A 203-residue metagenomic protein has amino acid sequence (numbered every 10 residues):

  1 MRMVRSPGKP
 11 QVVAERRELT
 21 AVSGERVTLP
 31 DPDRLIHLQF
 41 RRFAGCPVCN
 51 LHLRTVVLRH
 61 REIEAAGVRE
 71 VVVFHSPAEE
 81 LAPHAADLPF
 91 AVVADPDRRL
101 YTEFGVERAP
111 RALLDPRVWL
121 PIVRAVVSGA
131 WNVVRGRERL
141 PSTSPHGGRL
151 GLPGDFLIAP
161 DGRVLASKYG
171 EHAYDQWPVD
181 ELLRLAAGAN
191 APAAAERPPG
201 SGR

Functional and structural regions predicted by a protein language model:
M1-P10, E25, R54, H60-E64 (+2 more regions): Domain-level signature for proteins that mediate thiol-based redox and metal-cofactor handling
M1-T20, A189-N190, A195-R203: N-terminal targeting signals for export/organelle localization
R16-I36: A short beta-strand-turn-helix
L29-L58, E70: Short active-site neighborhood of thiol/selenol oxidoreductases, capturing the structured segment around
R41, F74, A159: Short beta-strand/turn micro-motifs composed of small residues that flank or help shape donor/cofactor-binding pockets
H52-E103: Structural microenvironment flanking redox-active thiols in thiol-disulfide oxidoreductases
D95-Y174: Thiol/selenol-based redox catalytic cores and closely related redox-interacting motifs
A173-G188: A short, polar/charged loop-to-alpha-helix boundary motif
